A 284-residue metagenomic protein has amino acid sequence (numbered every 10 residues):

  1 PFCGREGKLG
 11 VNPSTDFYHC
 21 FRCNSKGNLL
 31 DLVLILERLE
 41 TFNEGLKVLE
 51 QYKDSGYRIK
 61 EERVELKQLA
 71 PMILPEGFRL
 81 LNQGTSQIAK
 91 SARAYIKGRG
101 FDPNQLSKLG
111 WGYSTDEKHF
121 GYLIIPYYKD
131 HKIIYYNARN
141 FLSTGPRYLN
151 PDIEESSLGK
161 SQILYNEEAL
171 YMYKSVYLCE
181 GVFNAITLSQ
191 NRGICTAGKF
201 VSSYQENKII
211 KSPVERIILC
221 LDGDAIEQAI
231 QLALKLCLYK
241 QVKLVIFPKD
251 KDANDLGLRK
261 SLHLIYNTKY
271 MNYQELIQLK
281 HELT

Functional and structural regions predicted by a protein language model:
P1, E37-I124, Y128-D130, E168-Y171 (+2 more regions): TOPRIM metal-binding catalytic domain and adjacent DNA-binding surface shared by DnaG-type primases
P1-E37, Y113-H119, V245-I246: N-terminal single-stranded DNA-binding subdomain of primase/primase-helicase replication proteins
G7-G10, G45, G77, G121 (+3 more regions): Small side chains
G7-L9, R79, N104, L109-W111 (+6 more regions): Flexible, active-site-adjacent loop/turn segments at secondary-structure boundaries
P13-T15, L30-E37, N104-L106, P151-S175 (+1 more regions): Short alpha-helical interface patches
D16-N24, L29, P146, Y173-V176 (+1 more regions): TOPRIM fold recognition
I35-L36, Q51, K97-G98, K108 (+3 more regions): Residues at alpha-helix termini
T115-R216: Phosphate-handling DNA/RNA-contact segment within nucleic-acid enzymes
